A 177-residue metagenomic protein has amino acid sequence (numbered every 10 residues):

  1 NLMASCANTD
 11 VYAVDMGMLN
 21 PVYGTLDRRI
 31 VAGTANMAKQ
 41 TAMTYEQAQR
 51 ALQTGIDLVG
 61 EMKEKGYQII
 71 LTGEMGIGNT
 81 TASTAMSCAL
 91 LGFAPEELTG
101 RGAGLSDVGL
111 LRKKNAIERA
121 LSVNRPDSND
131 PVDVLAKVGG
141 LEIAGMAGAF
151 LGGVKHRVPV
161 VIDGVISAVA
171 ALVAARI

Functional and structural regions predicted by a protein language model:
N1-I177: N-terminal loops that bind phosphate or other acidic moieties and the adjacent beta-alpha structural core
